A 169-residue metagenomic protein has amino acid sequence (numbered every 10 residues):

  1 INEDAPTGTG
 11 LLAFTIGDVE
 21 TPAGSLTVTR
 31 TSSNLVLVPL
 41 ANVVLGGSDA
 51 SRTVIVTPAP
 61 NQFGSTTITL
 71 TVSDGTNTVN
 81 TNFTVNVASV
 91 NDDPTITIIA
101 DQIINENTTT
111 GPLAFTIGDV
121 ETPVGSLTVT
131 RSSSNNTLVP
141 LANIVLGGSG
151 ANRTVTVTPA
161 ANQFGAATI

Functional and structural regions predicted by a protein language model:
I1-S33, A59, V79, F83 (+2 more regions): Extracellular ectodomain surface segments
T31-S51, S132-N152: Low-complexity "stalk/linker" and mucin-like segments enriched in Ser/Thr/Pro/Ala/Gly
G46-G47, I55, T84-V85: Long, low-complexity, Gly/Thr
T53-F63, T154-A166: Extracellular/luminal low-complexity segments enriched in Ser/Thr/Pro
S65-T67, N77-F83, I98, A166-T168: Extracellular and select intracellular beta-sandwich modules with Ser/Thr-enriched, small-residue motifs on
